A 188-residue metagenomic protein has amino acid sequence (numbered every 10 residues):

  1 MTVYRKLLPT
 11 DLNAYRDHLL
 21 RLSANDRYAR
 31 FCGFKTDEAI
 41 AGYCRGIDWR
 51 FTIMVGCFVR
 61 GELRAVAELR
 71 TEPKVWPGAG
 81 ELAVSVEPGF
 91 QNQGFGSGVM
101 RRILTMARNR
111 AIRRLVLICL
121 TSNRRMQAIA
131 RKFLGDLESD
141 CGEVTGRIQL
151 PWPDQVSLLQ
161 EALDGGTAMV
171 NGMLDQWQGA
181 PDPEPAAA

Functional and structural regions predicted by a protein language model:
T2-D17: A short beta-loop-alpha structural element at the N-terminal edge of CoA-dependent acyl/N-acetyltransferase catalytic
D17-G33: Helix-loop element at the rim of GNAT/NAT acetyltransferase active sites that forms part of the acceptor-substrate
A29-G78, E87: Acetyl-CoA-dependent GNAT
A83-N92, L120: A short, internal acetyl-CoA/4′-phosphopantetheine-binding micro-motif in the GNAT/acyltransferase core
N92-A107, R114, A128-K132: Conserved acetyl-CoA-binding loop-helix of GNAT-fold acetyltransferases
I118-A188: Terminal substrate-recognition subdomain of acyl/acetyltransferases
